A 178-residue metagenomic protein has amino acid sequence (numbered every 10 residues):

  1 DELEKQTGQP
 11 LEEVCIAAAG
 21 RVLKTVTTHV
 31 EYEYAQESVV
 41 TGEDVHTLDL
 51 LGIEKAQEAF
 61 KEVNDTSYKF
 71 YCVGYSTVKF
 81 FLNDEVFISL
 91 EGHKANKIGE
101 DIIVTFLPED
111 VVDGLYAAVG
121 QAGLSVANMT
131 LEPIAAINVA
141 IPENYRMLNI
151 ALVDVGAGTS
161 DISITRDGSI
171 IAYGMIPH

Functional and structural regions predicted by a protein language model:
D1-V14, A18-A151, S169-I170: Nucleotide/phosphate-binding catalytic cleft detector across ATP-hydrolyzing and phosphate-transferring enzymes
A18-R21, L152-T159, T165-G168, I176-H178: A short acidic Gly-Thr/Ser loop motif
T25-T27, S163, G174: Amphipathic coiled-coil signal-relay and dimerization helices
L107, M175-I176: Residues that cap or flank secondary-structure elements
